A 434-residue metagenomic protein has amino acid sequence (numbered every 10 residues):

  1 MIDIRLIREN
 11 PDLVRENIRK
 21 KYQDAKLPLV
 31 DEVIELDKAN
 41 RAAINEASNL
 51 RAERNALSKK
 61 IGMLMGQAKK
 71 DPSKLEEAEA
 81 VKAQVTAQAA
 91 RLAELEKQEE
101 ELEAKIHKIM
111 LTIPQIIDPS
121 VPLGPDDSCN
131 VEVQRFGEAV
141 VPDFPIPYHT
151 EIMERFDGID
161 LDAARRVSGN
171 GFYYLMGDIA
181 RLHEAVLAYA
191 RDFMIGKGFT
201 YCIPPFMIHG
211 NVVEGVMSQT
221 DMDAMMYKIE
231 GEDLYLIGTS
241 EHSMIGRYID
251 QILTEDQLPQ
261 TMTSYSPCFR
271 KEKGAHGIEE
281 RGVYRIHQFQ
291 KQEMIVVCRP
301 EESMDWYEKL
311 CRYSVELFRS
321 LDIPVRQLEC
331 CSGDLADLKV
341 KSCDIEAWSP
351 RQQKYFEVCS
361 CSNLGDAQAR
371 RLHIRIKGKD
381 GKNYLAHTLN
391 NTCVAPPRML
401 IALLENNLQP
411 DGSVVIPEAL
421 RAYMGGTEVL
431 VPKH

Functional and structural regions predicted by a protein language model:
M1-A139, E154, G158: N-terminal alpha-helical targeting/anchoring segments
L27, R135-H434: TRNA-recognition modules of translation machinery and tRNA-sensing kinases, especially anticodon-binding
